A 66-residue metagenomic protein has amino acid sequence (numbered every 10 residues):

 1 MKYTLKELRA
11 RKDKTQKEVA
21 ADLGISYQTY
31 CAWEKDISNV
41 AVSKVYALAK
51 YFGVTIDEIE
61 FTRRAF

Functional and structural regions predicted by a protein language model:
M1-R11: A short, Lys/Arg-rich alpha-helix, primarily the initiator
Y3, V42-V45: Short alpha-helical elements of helix-turn-helix
K6, C31-A32, E60: Key DNA-contacting residues within the recognition helix of helix-turn-helix
R11-D13, N39, S43, K50 (+1 more regions): Short, charged recognition helix plus adjacent turn of helix-turn-helix-like nucleic-acid-binding domains
D13-A32: Short alpha-helical DNA-recognition segment
